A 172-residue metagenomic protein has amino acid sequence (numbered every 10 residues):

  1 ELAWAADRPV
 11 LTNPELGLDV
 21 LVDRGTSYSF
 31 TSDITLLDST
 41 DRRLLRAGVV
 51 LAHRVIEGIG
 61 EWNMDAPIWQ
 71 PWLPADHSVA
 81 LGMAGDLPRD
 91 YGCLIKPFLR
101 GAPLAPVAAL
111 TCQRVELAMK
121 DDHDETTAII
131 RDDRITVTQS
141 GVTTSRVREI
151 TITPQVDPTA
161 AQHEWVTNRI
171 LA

Functional and structural regions predicted by a protein language model:
E1-A172: Phosphate-end processing signature that detects enzymes handling 5′-triphosphorylated RNA and polyphosphate
